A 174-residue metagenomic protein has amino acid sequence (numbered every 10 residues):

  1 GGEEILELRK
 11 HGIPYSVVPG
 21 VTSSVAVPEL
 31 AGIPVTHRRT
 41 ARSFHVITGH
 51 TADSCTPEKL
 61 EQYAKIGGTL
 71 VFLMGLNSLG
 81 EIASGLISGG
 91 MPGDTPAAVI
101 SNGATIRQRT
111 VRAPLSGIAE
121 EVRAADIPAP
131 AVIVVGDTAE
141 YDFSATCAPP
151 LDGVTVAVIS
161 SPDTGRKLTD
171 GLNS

Functional and structural regions predicted by a protein language model:
G2-L8, I13-P14, A41-H45, T51-G171: A contiguous loop/helix-start segment that scaffolds small-molecule binding in enzyme catalytic cores
V17-T22: Active-site nucleophile and cofactor-binding loops and adjacent substrate-binding regions of central metabolic enzymes
S23, P28-H50: Short, glycine-/small-residue-rich phosphate/pyrophosphate-handling segment
